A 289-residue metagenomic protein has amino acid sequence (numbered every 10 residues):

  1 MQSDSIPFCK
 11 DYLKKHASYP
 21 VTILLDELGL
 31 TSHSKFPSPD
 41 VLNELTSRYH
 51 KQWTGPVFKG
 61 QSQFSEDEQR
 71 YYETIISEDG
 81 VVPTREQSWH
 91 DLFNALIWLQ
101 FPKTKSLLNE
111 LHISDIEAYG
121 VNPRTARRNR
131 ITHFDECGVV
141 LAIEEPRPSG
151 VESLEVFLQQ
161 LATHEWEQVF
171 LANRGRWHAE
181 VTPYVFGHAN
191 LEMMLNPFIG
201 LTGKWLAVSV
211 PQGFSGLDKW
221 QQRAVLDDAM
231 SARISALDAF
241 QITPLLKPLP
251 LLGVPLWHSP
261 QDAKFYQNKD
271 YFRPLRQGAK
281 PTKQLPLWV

Functional and structural regions predicted by a protein language model:
M1-G55: N-terminal ordered "arm"
F8, P20-I23, D40-V41, D67-Y71 (+5 more regions): Exposed alpha-helical structural elements
S18-L28, D91-K103, T132-V139: Short, hydrophobic/amphipathic alpha-helical patches that form generic packing surfaces within helical domains
L45-H50, I97-Q100, M230-D238: Hydrophobic, Leu/Ile/Phe/Ala-enriched alpha-helical segments that form helix-helix packing faces
H50-K103: Long, hydrophobic/aromatic-enriched structural stretches that serve as scaffold segments
S106-Y119: Short, glycine/acidic-rich hinge or "gate" loops at secondary-structure transitions that mediate conformational
E117-V289: A contiguous, surface-oriented mixed alpha/beta subdomain in the mid-to-C-terminal portion of proteins that forms
